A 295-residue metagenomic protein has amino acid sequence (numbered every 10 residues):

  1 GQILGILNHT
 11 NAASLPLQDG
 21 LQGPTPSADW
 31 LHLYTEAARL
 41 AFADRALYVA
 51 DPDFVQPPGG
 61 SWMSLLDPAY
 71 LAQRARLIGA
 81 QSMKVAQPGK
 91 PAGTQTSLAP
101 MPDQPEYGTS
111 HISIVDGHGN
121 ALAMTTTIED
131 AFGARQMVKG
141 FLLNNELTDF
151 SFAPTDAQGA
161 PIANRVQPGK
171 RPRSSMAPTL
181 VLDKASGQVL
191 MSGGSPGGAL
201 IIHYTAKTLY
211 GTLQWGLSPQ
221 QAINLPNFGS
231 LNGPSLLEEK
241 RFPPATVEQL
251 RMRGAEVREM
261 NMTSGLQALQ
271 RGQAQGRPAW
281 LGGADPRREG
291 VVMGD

Functional and structural regions predicted by a protein language model:
Q2-T10, P24, G194-L217: Alpha-helical support elements that line or immediately flank enzyme active sites and cofactor-binding pockets
H9-T127, V138: Internal maturation/activation junctions in enzymes
F54, H118, G169-R171, T205 (+1 more regions): Extended C-terminal subregions enriched in glycine
K84, P88, E106-Y107, F242-D295: Cofactor-centric catalytic regions
K90-A99, D156-V166, R253: Short Pro/Gly-enriched beta-strand edge/turn motifs at strand-loop
M101-P105, N164-R173, R258-N261: Short Gly/Pro-enriched turn/cap motifs at secondary-structure boundaries
V115, N120-G187, M191, I202 (+2 more regions): Active-site rim segments in enzyme catalytic domains, especially the processed small/beta chain of N-terminal
